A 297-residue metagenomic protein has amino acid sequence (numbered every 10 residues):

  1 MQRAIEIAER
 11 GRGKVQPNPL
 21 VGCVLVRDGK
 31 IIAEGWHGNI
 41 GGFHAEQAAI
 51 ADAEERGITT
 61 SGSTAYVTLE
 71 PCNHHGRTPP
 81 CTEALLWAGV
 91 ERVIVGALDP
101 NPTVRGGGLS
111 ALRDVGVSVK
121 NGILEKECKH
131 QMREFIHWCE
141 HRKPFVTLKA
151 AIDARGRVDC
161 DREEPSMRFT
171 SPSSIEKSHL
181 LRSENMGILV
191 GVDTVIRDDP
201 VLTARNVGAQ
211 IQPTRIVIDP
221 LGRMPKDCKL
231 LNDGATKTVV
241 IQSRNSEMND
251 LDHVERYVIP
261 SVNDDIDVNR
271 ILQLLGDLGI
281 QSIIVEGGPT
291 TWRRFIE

Functional and structural regions predicted by a protein language model:
M1-I7, K129-Q131, S166: Short, positively charged
M1-Q16, W138: Short, basic/aromatic recognition patches
P17-L20, F145-V146: Short, small/polar residue-rich loop motifs at catalytic or cofactor-binding pockets
V21-G29, A150-A151: Short beta-strand scaffold segments in enzyme catalytic cores
L25, K30-E127, T214, R294-I296: Zn2+-dependent cytidine deaminase-like catalytic core
L124-C139: Short, structured interface segments
H137-K143, T147-S282, T290-R293: Active-site ligand-binding patch in enzyme domains
V285: Gly/Thr-rich phosphate-binding loop signature of adenosyl cofactor/nucleotide-binding cores
